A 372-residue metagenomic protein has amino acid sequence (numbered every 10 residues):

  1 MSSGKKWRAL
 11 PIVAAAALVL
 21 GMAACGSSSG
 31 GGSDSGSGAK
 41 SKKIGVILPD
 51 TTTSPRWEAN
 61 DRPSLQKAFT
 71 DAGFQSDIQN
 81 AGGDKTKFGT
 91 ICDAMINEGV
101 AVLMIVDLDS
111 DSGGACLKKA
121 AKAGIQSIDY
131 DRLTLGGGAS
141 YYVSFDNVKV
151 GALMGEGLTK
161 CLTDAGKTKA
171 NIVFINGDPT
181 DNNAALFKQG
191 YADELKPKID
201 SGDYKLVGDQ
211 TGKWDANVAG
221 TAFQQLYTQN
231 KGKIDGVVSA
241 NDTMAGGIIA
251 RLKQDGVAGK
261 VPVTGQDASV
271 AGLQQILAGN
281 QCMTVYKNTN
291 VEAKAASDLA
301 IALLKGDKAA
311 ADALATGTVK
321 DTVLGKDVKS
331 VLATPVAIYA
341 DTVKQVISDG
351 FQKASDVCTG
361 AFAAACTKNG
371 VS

Functional and structural regions predicted by a protein language model:
S2-A9, C25-S372: A residue-level marker of the well-folded mature domains of exported/periplasmic proteins
R8-A17: Sec-dependent signal peptide hydrophobic core
L20-A24: C-terminal motif of bacterial Sec signal peptides marking the signal peptidase cleavage site
